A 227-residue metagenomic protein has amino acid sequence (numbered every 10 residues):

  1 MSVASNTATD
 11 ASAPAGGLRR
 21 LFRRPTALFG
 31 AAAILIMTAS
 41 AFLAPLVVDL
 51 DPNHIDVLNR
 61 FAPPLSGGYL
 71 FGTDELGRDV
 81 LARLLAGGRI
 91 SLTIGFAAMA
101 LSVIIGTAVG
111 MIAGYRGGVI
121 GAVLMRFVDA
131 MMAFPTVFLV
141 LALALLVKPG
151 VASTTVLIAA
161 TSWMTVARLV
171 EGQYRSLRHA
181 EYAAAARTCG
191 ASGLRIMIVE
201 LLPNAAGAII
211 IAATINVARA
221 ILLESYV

Functional and structural regions predicted by a protein language model:
M1-T107, M111-I112, G118-V119, A220: Gly/Trp-centered helix-boundary motif
L21, A186, A205: Conserved RecA-like P-loop NTPase ATPase core
L28-A31, V123, L139, L194 (+1 more regions): Signature of the 12-TM Major Facilitator Superfamily
G30-A33, L85, V128, L157 (+4 more regions): Residue-level signature of the transmembrane alpha-helical cores of Major Facilitator Superfamily-type secondary
P45, D49-P52, P135, M164 (+1 more regions): Proline-centered helix-kink/hinge sites
L70, D74, V80, I104-G106 (+5 more regions): Generic hydrophobic transmembrane alpha-helix motif, especially the helices
R89-I105, F134, V140, L194-Y226: Transmembrane alpha-helices
